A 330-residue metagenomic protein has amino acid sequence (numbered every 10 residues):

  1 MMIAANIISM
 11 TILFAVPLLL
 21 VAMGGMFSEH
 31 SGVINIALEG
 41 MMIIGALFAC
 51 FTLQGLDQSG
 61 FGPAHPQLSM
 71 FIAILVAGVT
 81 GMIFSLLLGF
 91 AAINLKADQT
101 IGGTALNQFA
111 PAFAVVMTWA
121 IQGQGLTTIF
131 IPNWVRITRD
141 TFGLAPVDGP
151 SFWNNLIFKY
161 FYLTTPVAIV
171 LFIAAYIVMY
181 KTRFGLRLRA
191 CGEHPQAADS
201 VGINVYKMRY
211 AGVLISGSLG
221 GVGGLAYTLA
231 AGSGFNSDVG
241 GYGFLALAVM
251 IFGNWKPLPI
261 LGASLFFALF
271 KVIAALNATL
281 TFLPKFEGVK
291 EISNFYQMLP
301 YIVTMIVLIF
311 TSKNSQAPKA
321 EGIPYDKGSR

Functional and structural regions predicted by a protein language model:
M1-A22, I34, F48, D57-I72: Membrane-interfacial amphipathic/re-entrant helices at transmembrane-helix boundaries
A15-G24, G40-I44, I83-L86, G192 (+4 more regions): Hydrophobic alpha-helical segments embedded in the membrane of multi-pass proteins
F27-F48, I93-L106, R187, A211 (+2 more regions): Short, non-helical or kinked segments that cap or interrupt transmembrane helices
G62-P111, K271: Alpha-helical transmembrane segments within multi-pass membrane transporters and channels
A110-Y180, F282-F295, S315, G322-R330: Transmembrane helix-bundle core of multi-pass membrane transporters and related energy-transducing complexes
L156-G234, P257, G262: Helix-loop-helix "hairpin" substructures at the membrane interface of multi-pass membrane proteins
E193-V201, V205-K207, N277-R330: Cytosolic-side transmembrane-helix boundaries in multi-pass membrane proteins
A230-Y301: Transmembrane alpha-helical segments in multi-pass inner-membrane proteins
